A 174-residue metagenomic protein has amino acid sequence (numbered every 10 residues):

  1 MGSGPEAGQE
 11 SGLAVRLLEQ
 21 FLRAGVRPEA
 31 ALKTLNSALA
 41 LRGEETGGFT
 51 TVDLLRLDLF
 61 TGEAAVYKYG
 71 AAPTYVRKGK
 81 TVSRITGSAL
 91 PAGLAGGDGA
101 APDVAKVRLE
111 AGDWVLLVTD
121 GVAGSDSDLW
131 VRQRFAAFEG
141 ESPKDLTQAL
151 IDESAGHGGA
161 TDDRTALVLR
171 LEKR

Functional and structural regions predicted by a protein language model:
G2-P5, Q9-R174: Conserved subregion of the PPM/PP2C metallophosphatase catalytic domain
